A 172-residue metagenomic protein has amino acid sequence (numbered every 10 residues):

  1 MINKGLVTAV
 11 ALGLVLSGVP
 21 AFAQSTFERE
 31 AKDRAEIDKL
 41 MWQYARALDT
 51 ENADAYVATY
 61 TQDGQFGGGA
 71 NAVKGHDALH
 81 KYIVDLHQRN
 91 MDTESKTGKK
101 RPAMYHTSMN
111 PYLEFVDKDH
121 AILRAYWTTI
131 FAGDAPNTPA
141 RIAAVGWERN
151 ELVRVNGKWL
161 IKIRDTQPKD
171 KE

Functional and structural regions predicted by a protein language model:
M1-A9: Bacterial N-terminal signal peptides that target proteins for export
A9-G18: Bacterial N-terminal signal peptides
A21-Q62, D77: Short, low-complexity N-terminal intrinsically disordered segments enriched in polar/charged residues
A35, P102-M104, R141-A143: Transmembrane beta-barrel outer-membrane domains
A53-W127: A solvent-exposed, acidic/Ser-Thr-rich amphipathic alpha-helical stretch
H120-R124, A140-E172: Short beta-strand edge/turn micro-motifs at domain boundaries
T129-G133, L152: Beta-strand elements of well-folded, non-transmembrane domains
P136-N137: Extracellular loop and loop/strand-boundary signature of outer-membrane beta-barrel proteins
